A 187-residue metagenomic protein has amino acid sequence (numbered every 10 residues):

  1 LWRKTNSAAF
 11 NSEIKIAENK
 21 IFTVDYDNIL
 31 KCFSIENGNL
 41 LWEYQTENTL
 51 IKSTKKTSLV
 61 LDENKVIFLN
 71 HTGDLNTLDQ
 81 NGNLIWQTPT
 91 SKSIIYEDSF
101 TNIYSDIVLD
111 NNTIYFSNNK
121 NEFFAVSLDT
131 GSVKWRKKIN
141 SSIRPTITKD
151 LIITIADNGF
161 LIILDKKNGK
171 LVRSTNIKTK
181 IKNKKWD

Functional and structural regions predicted by a protein language model:
L1-E18, N39-E63, L84-N111, S132-K149 (+1 more regions): Extracytoplasmic beta-rich repeat domains
V24, F68-L69, S117, I155: Residue-level marker for isolated small/hydroxyl-bearing positions within beta-strands of beta-sheet-rich domains
S34-G38, D79-N83, S127-T130, K166-N168: Short loop/turn segments that connect beta-strands within beta-propeller blades
L78, L109-S117: Extended non-catalytic domains of envelope/secretory-pathway proteins
I152-I162: Acidic (E/D-rich), amphipathic helical modules within compact regulatory domains
